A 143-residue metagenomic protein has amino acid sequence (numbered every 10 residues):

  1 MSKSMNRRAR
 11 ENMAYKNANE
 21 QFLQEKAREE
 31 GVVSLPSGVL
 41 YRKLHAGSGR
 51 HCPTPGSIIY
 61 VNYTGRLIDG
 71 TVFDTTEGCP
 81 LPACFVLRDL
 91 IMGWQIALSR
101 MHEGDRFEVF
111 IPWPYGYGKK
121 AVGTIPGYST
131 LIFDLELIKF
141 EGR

Functional and structural regions predicted by a protein language model:
M1-R143: Cross-family detector of peptidyl-prolyl cis-trans isomerase
